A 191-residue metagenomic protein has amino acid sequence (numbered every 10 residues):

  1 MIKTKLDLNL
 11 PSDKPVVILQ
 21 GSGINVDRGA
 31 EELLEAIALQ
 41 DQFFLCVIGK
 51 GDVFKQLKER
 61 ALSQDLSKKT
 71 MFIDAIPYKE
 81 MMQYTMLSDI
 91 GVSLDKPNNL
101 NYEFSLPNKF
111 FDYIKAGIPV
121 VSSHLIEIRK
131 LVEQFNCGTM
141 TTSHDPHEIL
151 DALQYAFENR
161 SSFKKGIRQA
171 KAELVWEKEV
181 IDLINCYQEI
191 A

Functional and structural regions predicted by a protein language model:
M1-L10, K164: A short helix/loop element that forms part of the nucleotide-sugar donor recognition site in Leloir-type
P11-I37, L45-C46, L183: Conserved donor-binding/catalytic core segment of Leloir-type glycosyltransferases
K14, I48, K55-Q83, L87-I90: Nucleotide-activated donor-binding/catalytic signature segment of Leloir-type glycosyltransferases, i.e., the conserved
K79-M82, S105-A116, I126-K130: Short alpha-helical segment that forms part of, or immediately flanks, the ligand-binding pocket in carbohydrate-active
T85-F104, I118: Acidic donor-binding loop of glycosyltransferase active sites
M86-D89, K109-P119, S123, F135 (+1 more regions): Conserved donor-binding/catalytic loop of nucleotide-activated donor transferases
Q134-F135, T139-P146, L153-R160: Conserved acidic donor-binding segment of nucleotide-sugar-dependent glycosyltransferases
E158-E189: A charged, aromatic-enriched C-terminal amphipathic alpha-helix characteristic of glycosyltransferases across folds
